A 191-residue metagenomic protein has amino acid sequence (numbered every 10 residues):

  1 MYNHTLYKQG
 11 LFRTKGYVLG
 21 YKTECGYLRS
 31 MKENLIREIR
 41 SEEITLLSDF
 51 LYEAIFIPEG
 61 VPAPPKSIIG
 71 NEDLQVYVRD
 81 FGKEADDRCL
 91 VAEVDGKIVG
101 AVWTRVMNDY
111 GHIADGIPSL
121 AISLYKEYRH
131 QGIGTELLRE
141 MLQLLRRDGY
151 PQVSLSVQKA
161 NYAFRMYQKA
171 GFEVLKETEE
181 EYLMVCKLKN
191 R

Functional and structural regions predicted by a protein language model:
N34-D49: A short beta-loop-alpha structural element at the N-terminal edge of CoA-dependent acyl/N-acetyltransferase catalytic
I55-I57, K66-G116, A121-Y125: Acetyl-CoA-dependent GNAT
A121, H130-Q143, Q168-K169: Conserved acetyl-CoA-binding loop-helix of GNAT-fold acetyltransferases
R129, S154-F164, E181-Y182: Conserved beta-strand-loop-alpha-helix junction that forms the acyl-donor binding cleft
T135, R147, K159-E177: Conserved active-site alpha-helix within GNAT-family acetyltransferase domains
L145-S156: Conserved GNAT acetyl-CoA-binding A-motif
T178-R191: Terminal substrate-recognition subdomain of acyl/acetyltransferases
